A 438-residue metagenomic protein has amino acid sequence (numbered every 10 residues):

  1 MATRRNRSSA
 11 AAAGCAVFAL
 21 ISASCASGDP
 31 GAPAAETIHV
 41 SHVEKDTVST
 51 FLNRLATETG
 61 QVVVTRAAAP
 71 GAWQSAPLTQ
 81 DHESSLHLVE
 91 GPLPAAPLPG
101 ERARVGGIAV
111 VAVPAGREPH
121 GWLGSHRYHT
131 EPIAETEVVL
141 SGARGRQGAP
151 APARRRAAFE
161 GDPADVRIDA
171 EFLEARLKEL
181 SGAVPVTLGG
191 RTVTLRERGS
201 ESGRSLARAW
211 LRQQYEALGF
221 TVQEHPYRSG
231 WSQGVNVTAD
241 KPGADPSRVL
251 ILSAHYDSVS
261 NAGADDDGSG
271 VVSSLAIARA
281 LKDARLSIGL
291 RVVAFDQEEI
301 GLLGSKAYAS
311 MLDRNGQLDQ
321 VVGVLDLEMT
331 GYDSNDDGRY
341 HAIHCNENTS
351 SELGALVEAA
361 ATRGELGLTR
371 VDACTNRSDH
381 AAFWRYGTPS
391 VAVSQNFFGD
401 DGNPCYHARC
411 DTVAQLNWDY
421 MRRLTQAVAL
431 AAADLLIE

Functional and structural regions predicted by a protein language model:
A2-G14: Bacterial N-terminal signal peptides that target proteins for export
S22-S24: C-terminal motif of bacterial Sec signal peptides marking the signal peptidase cleavage site
A26-G28: Bacterial signal peptide processing site
V139-E201, K241: N-terminal hydrophobic or amphipathic helices/low-complexity stretches enriched in small/hydrophobic/Pro/Gly
F172-S181, Q223-E224, N236-D240, V249-S253 (+8 more regions): Structural recognition of the beta-strand scaffold that forms the well-ordered cores of secreted hydrolase catalytic
G182-P242: A non-catalytic alpha/beta surface segment that caps or lines the substrate-entry region of metallo-dependent hydrolase
Q233-N236, S258-A360, N376-H380: Acidic/histidine-rich catalytic neighborhood of metal-dependent amide-processing enzymes
N335-E438: Active-site-adjacent substrate-binding region of metalloamidase/peptidase-like peptide-processing proteins
